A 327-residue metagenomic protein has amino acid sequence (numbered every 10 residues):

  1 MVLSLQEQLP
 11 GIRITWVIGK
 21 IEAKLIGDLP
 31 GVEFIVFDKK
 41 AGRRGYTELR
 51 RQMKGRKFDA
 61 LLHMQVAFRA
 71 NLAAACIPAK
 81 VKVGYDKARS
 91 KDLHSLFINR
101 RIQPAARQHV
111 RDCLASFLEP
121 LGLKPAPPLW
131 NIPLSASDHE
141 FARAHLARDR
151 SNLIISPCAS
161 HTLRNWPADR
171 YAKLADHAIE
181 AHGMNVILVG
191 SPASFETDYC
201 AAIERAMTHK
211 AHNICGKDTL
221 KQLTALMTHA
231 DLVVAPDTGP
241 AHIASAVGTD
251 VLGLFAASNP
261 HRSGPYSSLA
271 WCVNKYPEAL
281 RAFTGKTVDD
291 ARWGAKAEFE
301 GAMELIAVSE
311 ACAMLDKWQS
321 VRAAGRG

Functional and structural regions predicted by a protein language model:
M1-G327: Catalytic machinery of carbohydrate-active enzymes, primarily nucleotide-sugar-dependent glycosyltransferases
